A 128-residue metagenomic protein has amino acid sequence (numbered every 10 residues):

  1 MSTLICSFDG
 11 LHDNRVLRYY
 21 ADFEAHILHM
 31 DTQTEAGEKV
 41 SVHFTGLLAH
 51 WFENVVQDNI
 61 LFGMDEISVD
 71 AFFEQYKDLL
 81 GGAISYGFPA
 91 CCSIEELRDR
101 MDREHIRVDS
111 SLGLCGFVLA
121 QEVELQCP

Functional and structural regions predicted by a protein language model:
M1-P128: Surface-exposed, interaction-prone regions used to assemble/regulate multi-protein complexes
